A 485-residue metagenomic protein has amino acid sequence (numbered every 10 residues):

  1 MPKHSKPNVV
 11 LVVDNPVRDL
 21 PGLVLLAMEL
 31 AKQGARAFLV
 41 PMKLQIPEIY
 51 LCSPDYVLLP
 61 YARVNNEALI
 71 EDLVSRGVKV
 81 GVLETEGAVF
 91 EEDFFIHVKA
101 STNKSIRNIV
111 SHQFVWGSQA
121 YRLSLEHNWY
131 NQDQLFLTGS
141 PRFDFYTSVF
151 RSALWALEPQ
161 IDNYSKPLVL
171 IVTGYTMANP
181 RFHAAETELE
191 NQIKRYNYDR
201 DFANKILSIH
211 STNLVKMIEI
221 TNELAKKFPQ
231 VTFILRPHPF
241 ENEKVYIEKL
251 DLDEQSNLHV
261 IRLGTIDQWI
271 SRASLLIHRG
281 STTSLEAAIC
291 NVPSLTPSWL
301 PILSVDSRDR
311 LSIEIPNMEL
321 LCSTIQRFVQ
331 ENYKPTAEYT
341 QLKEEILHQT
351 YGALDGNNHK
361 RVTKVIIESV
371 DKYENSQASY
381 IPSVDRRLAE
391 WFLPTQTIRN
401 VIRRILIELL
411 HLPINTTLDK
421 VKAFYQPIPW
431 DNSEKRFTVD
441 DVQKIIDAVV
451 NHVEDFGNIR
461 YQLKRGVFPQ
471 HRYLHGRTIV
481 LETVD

Functional and structural regions predicted by a protein language model:
K6-P159, I171-V172, M177-N179, E241 (+1 more regions): Active-site and donor-binding regions of nucleotide-sugar-utilizing enzymes
F38, L58, G81, H112-F114 (+7 more regions): Hydrophobic/aromatic beta-strand patches that form the interior of the parallel beta-sheet core in alpha/beta enzyme
N103, T221, Y246, I266 (+1 more regions): Acidic, amphipathic alpha-helical patches
W129, R262-S307: A donor-sugar binding/catalytic signature common to diverse glycosyltransferases and related nucleotide-sugar
Q134, I289-T336: Nucleotide-sugar donor-binding patch of glycosyltransferase catalytic domains
V149-K249: Conserved catalytic-core segment of nucleotide-activated headgroup transferases in glycan assembly
I247-R262: Nucleotide-activated donor-binding/catalytic signature segment of Leloir-type glycosyltransferases, i.e., the conserved
S323-D485: C-terminal amphipathic helix plus adjacent low-complexity, charged tail appended to glycosyltransferase catalytic
